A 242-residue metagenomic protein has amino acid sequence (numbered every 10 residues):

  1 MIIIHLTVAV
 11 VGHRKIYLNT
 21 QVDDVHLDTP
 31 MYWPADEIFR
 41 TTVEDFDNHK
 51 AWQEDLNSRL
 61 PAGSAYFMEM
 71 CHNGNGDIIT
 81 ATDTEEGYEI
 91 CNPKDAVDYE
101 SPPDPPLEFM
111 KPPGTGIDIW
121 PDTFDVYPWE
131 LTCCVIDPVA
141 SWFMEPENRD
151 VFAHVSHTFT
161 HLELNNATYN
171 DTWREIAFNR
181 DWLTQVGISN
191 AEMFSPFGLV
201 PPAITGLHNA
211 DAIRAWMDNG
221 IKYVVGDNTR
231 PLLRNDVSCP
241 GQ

Functional and structural regions predicted by a protein language model:
M1-L60, E69-C71: Extracellular ligand-binding/catalytic regions of CAZymes and related secreted enzymes and adhesion modules
I2-V22, L27-D28, R214-Q242: C-terminal active-site subregion of NodB/CE4 polysaccharide deacetylases
D28, W52-D55, R59, W182 (+3 more regions): Generic, well-ordered alpha-helical scaffold segments in large soluble proteins
D45-W52, T172-E175, A212: Stable alpha-helical elements in mature extracytoplasmic
P61-D211, N219, D227-D236: Metal-dependent polysaccharide deacetylase catalytic core of the NodB/CE4 family, i.e., the active-site-bearing domain
